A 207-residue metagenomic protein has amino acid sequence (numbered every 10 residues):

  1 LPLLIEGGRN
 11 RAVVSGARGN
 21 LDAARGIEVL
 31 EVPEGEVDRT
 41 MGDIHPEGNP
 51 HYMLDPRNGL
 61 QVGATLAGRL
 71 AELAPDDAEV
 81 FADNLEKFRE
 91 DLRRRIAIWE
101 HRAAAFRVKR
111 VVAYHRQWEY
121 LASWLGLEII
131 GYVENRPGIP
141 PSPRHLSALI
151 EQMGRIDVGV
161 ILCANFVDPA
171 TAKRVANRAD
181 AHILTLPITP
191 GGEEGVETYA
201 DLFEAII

Functional and structural regions predicted by a protein language model:
L1-I207: Extracytoplasmic metal-acquisition and chelation regions
